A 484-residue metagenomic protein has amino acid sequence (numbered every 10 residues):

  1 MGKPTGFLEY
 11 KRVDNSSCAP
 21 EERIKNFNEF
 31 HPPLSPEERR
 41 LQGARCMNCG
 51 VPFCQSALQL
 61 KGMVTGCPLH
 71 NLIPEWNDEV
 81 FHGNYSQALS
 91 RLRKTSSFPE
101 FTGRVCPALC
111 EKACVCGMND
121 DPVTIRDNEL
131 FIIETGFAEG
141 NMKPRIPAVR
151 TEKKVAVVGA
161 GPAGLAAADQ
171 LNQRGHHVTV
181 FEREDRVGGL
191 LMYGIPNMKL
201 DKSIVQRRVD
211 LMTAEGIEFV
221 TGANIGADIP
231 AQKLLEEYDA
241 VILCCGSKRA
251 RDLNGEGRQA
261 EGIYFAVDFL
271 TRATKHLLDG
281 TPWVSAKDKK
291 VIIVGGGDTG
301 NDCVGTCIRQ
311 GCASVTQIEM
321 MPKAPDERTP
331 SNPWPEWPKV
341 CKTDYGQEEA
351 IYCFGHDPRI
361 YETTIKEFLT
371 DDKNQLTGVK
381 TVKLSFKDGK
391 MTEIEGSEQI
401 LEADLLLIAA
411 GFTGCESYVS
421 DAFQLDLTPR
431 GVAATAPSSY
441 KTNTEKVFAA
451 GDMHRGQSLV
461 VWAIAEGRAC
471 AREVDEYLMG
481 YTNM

Functional and structural regions predicted by a protein language model:
P4-P32, L41-A44, P68-V80, S90-L92 (+9 more regions): Beta1-alpha1 glycine-rich phosphate/pyrophosphate-binding loop at the start of Rossmann-like nucleotide-binding domains
R12-V13, C18, R23-L34, Q42 (+3 more regions): C-terminal catalytic lobe of FAD-dependent flavoproteins
K25-E38, V64-T65, L69-R104, A108 (+2 more regions): Ferredoxin-type iron-sulfur electron-transfer modules in oxidoreductases and energy-metabolism complexes
Q87, V149, K154-V158, Q206-G255 (+4 more regions): Feature captures the FAD/FMN-dependent oxidoreductase FAD-binding
F131-V149, R207-A227, A250-Q310, L427-N443: Glycine-rich dinucleotide-binding loop and its adjacent helix/turn
G159-P162, G295-G297, D452: Glycine-rich Rossmann-fold phosphate-binding loop(s) that bind the pyrophosphate of adenine dinucleotide cofactors
E261-D288, K387-Q457: FAD-site-proximal beta/loop scaffold in flavoenzymes
G300-C303, Q310, A450-Y481: A conserved FAD-binding loop/helix module that cradles the flavin
